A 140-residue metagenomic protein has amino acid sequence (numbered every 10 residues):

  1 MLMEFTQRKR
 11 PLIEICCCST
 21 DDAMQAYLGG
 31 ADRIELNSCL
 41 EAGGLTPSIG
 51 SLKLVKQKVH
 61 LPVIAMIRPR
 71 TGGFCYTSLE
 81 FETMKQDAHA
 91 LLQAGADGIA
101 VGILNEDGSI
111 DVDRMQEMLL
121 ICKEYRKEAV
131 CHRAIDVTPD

Functional and structural regions predicted by a protein language model:
L2, D21-M24, L40-I64, L79-E82 (+2 more regions): Active-site-adjacent beta->alpha loops and helix N-cap segments on the catalytic face of soluble alpha/beta enzymes
R8-I34, C39-T46: N-terminal pre-domain/capping segments
P11-C17, I34-L36, V55, V63-I67 (+2 more regions): Hydrophobic faces of well-ordered beta-strands that scaffold small-molecule active sites in alpha/beta enzyme cores
A26, L91, M118, H132: Conserved, mostly hydrophobic/aromatic
G29, K58, A94-G95, E124: Structural motif
R33-L45, A90-G108: Glycine-rich phosphate-binding active-site loops on the catalytic face of alpha/beta enzymes
T71-Y76: A short acidic, helix-capping loop that chelates divalent metal ions and anchors anionic groups
T77, E82-A88, I99: Helix-adjacent hinge/juxtasegments
